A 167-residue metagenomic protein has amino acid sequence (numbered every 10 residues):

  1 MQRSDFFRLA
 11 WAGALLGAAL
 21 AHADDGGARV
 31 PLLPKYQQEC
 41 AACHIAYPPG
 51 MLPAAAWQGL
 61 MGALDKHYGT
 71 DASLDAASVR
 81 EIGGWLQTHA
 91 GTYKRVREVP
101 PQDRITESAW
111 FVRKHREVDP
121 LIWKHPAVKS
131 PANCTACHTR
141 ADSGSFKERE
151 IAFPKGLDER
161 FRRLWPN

Functional and structural regions predicted by a protein language model:
M1-D5: N-terminal secretory signal peptides that target proteins for export/translocation
F7-R8, K147: Compositionally biased, low-structure terminal segments
R8-A19: Bacterial N-terminal signal peptides
D24-E81, A90-N167: Sequence context surrounding c-type heme c attachment/ligation sites in exported
